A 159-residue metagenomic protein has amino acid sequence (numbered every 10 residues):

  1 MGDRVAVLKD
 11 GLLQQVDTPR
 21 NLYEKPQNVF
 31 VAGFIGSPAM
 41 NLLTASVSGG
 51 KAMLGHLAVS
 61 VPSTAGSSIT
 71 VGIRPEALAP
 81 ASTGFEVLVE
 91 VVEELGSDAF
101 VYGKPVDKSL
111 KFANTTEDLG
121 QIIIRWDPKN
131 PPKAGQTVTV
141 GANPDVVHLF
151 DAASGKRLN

Functional and structural regions predicted by a protein language model:
M1-G2, F34: Hydrophobic Walker B segment
R4, V16-D17, K25: Short, glycine/charged-rich "phosphate-handling" switch motifs in NTP-dependent and phosphotransfer domains
V7-L8, I73: Catalytic metal- and UDP-sugar-binding loop of GT-A-like glycosyltransferases, i.e., residues flanking the conserved
T18, F30, T44-S46, E86-V91: Residues located in well-ordered beta-strands
R20-E24, A32: Short acidic-hydrophobic catalytic motif
P38-M40, G50-N159: Non-catalytic connector elements of ABC transporters
